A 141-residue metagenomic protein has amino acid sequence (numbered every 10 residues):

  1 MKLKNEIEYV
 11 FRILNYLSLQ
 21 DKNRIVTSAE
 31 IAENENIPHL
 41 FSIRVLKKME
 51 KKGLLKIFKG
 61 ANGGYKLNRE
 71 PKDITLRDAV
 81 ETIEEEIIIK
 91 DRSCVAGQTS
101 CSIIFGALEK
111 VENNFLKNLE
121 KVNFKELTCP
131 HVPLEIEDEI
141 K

Functional and structural regions predicted by a protein language model:
N5, Y9-F11, N15-I37, K56 (+1 more regions): N-terminal helix-turn-helix DNA-binding core of bacterial DNA-binding proteins
L40: Key DNA-contact positions within bacterial/archaeal DNA-binding proteins
L46-E50: Basic amphipathic alpha-helical segments that dock to polyanions
G53: Glycine-centered, phosphate/nucleic-acid-interacting loop/turn motifs that mediate DNA/RNA or nucleotide
A61-N68: Minor-groove-contacting beta-hairpin "wing" of winged helix-turn-helix DNA-binding domains
P71-A96, E112-N113: Conserved segment of winged-helix/HTH DNA-binding domains
V95-K141: C-terminal regulatory/oligomerization modules of transcriptional regulators
